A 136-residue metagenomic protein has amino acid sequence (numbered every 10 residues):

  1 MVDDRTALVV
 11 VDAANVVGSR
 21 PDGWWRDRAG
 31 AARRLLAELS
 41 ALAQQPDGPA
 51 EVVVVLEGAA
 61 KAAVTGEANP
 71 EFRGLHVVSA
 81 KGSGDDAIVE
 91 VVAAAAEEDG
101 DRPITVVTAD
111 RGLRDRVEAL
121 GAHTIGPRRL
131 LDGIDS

Functional and structural regions predicted by a protein language model:
V2-V11, V17-S136: Nuclease catalytic cores that cleave nucleic-acid phosphodiester bonds, predominantly acidic two-metal-ion
